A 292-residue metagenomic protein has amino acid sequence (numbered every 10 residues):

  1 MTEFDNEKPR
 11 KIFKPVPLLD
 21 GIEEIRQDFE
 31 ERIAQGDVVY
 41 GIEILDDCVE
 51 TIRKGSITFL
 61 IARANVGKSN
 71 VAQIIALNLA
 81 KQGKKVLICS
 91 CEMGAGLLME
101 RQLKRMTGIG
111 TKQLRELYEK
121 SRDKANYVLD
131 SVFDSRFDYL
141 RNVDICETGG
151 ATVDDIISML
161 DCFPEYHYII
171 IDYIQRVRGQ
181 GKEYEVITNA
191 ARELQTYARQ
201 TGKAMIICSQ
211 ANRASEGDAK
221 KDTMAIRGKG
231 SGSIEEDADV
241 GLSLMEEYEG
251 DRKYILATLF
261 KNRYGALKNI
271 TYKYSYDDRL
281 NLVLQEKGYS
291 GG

Functional and structural regions predicted by a protein language model:
E3, K8-I109: The Walker A/P-loop phosphate-binding site
K8-G21, G108, D138, V153-I169 (+2 more regions): C-terminal regions of RecA-like/P-loop NTPase motor modules
G41, G94-L98, S121-A125, T152-I156 (+4 more regions): Helical mechanochemical/support elements of P-loop NTPase systems and associated helical scaffolds
D47-C48, N78-E165, G179, G228 (+1 more regions): Cytosolic-facing regulatory segments adjacent to core modules
T58-L60, L87-C89, C146, I206 (+1 more regions): Hydrophobic/aromatic beta-strand patches that form the interior of the parallel beta-sheet core in alpha/beta enzyme
S90, I170, C208, D237: Generic enzyme active-site microenvironment
C91-M93, K203, I207-Q210: Conserved H-loop
H167-I207: Helical hairpin unit composed of two closely spaced alpha helices linked by a short loop
